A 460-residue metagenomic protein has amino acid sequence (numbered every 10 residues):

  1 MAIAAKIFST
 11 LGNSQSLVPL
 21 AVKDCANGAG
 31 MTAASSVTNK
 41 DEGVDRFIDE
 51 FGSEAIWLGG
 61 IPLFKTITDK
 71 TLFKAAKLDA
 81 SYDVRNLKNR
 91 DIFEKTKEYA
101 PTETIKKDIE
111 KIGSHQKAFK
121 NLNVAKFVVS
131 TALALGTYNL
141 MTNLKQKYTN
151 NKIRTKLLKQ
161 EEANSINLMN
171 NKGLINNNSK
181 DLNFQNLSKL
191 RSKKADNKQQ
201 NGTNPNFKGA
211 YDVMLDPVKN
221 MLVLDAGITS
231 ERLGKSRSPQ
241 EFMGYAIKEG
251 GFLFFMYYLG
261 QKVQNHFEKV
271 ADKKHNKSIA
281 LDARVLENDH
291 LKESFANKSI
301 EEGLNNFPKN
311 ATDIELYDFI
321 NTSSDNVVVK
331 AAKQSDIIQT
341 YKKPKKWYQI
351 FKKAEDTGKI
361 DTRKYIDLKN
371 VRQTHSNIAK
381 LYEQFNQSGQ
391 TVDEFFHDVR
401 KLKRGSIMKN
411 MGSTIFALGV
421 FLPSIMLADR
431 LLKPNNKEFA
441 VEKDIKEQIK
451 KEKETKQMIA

Functional and structural regions predicted by a protein language model:
M1-A460: Glycine-rich, hydrophobic membrane-spanning regions of integral membrane proteins that mediate transport
